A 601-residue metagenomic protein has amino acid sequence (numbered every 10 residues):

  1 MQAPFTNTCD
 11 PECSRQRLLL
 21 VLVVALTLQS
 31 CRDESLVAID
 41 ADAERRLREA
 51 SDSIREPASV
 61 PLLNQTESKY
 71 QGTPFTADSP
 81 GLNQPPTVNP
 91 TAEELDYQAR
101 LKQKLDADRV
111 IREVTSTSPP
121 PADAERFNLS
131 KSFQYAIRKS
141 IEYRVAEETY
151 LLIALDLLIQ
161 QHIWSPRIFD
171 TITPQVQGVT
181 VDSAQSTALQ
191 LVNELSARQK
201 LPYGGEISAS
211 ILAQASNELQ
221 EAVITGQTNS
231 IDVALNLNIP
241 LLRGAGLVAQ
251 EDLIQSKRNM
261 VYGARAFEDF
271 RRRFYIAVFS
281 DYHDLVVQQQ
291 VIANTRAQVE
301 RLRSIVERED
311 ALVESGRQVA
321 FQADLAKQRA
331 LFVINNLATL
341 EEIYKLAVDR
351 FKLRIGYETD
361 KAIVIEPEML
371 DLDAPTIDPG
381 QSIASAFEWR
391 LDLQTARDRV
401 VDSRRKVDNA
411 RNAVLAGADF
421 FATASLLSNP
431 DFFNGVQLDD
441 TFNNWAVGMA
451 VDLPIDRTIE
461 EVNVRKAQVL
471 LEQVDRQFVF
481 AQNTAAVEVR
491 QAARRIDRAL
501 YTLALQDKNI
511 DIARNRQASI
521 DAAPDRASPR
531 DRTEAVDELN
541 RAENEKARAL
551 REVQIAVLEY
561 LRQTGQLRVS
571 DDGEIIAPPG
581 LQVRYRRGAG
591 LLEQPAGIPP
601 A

Functional and structural regions predicted by a protein language model:
T27-S30: C-terminal motif of bacterial Sec signal peptides marking the signal peptidase cleavage site
R32-G81, D349, E358-G380, S428-F432 (+2 more regions): Acidic, low-complexity, intrinsically disordered peripheral segments
Q71-Y135, K139: Regulatory alphaC helix of protein kinase catalytic domains
P74, Q84, T115-E125, I172-N236 (+6 more regions): Small/polar, glycine/serine/threonine/aspartate-rich low-complexity segments that form flexible
A136, R198, Q318-K327, L331 (+2 more regions): Amphipathic alpha-helical coiled-coil scaffold segments and their short linker/junction regions
R144-L152, P202-Q227, L242-R271, R296-A297 (+8 more regions): Sec/SRP-type N-terminal targeting helices
Q160, F267-S385, R495-T502, S519 (+1 more regions): Periplasmic alpha-helical coiled-coil/stalk elements that build and connect Gram-negative outer-membrane
